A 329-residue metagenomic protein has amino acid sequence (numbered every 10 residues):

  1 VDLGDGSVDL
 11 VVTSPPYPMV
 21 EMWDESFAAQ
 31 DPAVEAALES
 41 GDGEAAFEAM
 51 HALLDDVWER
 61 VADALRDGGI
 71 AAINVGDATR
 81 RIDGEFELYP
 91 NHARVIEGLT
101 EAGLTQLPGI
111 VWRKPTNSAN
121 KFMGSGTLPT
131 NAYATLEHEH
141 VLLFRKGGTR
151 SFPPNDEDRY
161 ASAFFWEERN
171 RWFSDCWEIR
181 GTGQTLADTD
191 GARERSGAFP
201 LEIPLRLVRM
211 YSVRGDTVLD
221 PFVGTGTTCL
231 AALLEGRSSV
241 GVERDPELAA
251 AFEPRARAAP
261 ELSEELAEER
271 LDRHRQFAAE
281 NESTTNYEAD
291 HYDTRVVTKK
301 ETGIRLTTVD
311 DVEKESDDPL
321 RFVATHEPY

Functional and structural regions predicted by a protein language model:
V1-S125, N131-A132, L136, F165-Y329: S-adenosyl-L-methionine-dependent nucleic acid methyltransferase catalytic domains
Y133-T149: Conserved beta strand-loop-helix elements of the APE1-like EEP
T149-N155, R169-W172: Proline-centered turn/helix-capping motifs that create local helix->coil transitions or kinks
N155-W166: Active-site-adjacent helix-turn-beta-strand microarchitecture at beta-sheet edges that either contains or buttresses
